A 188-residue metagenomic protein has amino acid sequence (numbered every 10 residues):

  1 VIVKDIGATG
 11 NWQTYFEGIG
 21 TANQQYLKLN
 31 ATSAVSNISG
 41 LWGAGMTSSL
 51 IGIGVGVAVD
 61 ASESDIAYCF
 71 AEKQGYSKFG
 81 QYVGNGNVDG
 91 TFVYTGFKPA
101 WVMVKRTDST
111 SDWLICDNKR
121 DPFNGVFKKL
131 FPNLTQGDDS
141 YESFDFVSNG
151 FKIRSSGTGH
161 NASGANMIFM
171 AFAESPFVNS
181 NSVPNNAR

Functional and structural regions predicted by a protein language model:
I2-R188: Surface-exposed molecular-recognition determinants
